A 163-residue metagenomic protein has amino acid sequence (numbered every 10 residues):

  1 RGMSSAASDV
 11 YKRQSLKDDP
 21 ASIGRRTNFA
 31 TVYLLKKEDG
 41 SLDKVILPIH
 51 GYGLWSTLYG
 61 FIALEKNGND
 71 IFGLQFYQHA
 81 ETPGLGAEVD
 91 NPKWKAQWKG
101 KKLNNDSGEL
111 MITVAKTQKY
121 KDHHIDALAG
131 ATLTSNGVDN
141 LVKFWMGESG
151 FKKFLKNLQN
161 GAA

Functional and structural regions predicted by a protein language model:
R1-A7, Y11: Single conserved hydrophobic/aromatic residue that forms the stacking wall/gate of nucleotide- or nucleobase-binding
M3, K36, L64-E65: Hydrophobic alpha-helical segments, especially N-terminal targeting/anchoring helices
D9-T31, L35-K36: Short N-terminal edge-element motif at the start of the domain
A30-F61, Q78: Structured beta-strand/loop patches that form or line metal/cofactor-binding pockets in enzymes
L34, G40, T113, T117-D122 (+1 more regions): Intrinsically disordered, low-complexity polar/acidic regions
G51-L58, N67-H124, L128: Flexible, solvent-exposed short loops/turns enriched in glycine
K121-D126, G130, T134-A163: Extracytoplasmic/luminal low-complexity segments enriched in Pro/Gly and acidic/polar residues that act as flexible
